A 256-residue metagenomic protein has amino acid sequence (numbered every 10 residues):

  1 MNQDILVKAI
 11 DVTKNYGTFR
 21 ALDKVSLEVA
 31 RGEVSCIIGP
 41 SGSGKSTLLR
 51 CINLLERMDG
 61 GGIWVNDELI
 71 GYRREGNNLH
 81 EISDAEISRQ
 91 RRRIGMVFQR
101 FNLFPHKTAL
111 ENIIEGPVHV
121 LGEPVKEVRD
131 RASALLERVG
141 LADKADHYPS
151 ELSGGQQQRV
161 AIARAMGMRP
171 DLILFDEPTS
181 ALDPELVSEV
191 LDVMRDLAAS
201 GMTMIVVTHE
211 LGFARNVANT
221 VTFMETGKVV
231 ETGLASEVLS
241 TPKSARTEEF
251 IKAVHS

Functional and structural regions predicted by a protein language model:
Y148-L152, Q156: Conserved ABC ATPase signature
G167-D171: A short, proline-enriched helix->beta-strand linker immediately N-terminal to the Walker B motif in ABC-type P-loop
I173-D176: Catalytic Walker B motif of ABC-type/P-loop ATPase nucleotide-binding domains
P184-L186: Helix N-cap at the start of a conserved alpha-helix in ABC-type nucleotide-binding domains
T208-H209: H-loop/switch region of ABC-family ATPase nucleotide-binding domains
T232-G233: ABC ATPase "signature
